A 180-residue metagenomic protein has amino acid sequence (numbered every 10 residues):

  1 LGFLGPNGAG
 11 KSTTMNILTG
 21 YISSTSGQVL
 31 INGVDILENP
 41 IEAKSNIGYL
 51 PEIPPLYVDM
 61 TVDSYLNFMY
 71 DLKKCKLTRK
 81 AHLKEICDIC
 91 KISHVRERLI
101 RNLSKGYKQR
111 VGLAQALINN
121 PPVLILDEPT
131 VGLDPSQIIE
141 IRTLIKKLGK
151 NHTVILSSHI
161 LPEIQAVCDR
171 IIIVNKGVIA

Functional and structural regions predicted by a protein language model:
G27-E38, E42-A43: Conserved ABC transporter NBD signature motif
N67, D71-V95: Conserved ABC ATPase "signature" region
L99-L103: Conserved ABC ATPase signature
L124-E128: Catalytic Walker B motif of ABC-type/P-loop ATPase nucleotide-binding domains
I138-K150: Helical segment within the ABC ATPase nucleotide-binding domain
I164-A166: A short, surface-exposed alpha-helical micro-motif characterized by mixed small hydrophobic and charged/polar residues
